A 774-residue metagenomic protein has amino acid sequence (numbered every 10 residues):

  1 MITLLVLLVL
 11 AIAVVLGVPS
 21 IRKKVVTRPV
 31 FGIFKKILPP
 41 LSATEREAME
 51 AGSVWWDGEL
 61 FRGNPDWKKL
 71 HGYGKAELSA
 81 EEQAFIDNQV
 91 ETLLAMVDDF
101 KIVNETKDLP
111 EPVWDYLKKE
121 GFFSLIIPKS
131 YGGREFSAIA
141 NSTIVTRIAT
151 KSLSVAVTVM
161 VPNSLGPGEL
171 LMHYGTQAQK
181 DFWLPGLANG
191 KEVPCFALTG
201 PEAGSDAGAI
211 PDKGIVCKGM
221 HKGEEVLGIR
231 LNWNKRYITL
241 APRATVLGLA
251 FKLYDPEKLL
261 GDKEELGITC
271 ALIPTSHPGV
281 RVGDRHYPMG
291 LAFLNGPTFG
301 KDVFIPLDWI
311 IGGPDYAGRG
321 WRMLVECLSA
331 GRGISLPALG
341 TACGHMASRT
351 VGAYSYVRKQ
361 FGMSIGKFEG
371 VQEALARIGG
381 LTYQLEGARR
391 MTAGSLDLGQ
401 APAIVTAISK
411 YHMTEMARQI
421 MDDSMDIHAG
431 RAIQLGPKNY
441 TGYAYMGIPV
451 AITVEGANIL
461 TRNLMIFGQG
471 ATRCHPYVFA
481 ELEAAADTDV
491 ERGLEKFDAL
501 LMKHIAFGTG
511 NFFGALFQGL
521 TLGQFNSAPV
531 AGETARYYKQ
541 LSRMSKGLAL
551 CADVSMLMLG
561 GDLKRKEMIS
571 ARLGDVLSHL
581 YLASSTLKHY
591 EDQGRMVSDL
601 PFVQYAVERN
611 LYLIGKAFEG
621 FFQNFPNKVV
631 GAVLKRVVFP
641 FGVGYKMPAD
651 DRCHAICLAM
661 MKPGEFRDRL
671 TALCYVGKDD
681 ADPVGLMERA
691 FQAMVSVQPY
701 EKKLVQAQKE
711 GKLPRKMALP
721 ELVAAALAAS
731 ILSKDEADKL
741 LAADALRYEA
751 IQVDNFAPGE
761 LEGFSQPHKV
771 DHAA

Functional and structural regions predicted by a protein language model:
V9-P162, E169, H173-V193, S205 (+2 more regions): Amphipathic, small/basic residue-rich leader segments at the start of a protein or domain
L78-F85, E91, V97-E120, L171-K222 (+3 more regions): Gly/Pro-rich turn-and-neighbor structural signature
E224-R281: A short core secondary-structure module
P278-F304: Flexible, small-/acidic-enriched active-site or ligand-binding loops
N295, V303-F304, I310-M323, I427-Y445: Flexible glycine/proline-rich, aromatic-decorated loop/lid segments
F299-R332, R349-G366, N511-E533, M544-K564: A glycine-rich, basic-preceded beta-loop-alpha segment at the flavin cofactor/substrate interface of flavin-utilizing
T382-H412, R418-I433, G560, L582-G615 (+1 more regions): C-terminal helix-coil-helix/basic helical segment that borders enzyme active sites and/or dimer interfaces and provides
A432-T534, V629-M717, E721: Glycine-rich phosphate/cofactor-binding loops in nucleotide/flavin-utilizing enzymes
